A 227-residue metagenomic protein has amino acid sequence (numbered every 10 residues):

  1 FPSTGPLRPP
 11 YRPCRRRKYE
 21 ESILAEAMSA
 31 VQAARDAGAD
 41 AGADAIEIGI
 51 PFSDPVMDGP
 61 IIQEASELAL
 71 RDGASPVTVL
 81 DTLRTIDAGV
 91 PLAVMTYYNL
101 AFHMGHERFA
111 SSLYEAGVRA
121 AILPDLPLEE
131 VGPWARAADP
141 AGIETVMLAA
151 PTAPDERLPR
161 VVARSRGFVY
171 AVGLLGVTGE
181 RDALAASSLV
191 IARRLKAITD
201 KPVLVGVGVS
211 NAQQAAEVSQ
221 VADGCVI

Functional and structural regions predicted by a protein language model:
F1, Y11-G89, H103: Conserved N-terminal beta1-alpha1 strand-loop-helix module at the mouth
E21, I46-I48, L92-T96, A121-L123 (+4 more regions): Hydrophobic faces of well-ordered beta-strands that scaffold small-molecule active sites in alpha/beta enzyme cores
S22-A25, M95-H103, P127-L128, A149-A153 (+1 more regions): Glycine-rich beta-to-alpha transition loops that act as phosphate-gripper elements at the mouths of alpha/beta enzyme
A30-A37, A153-V162, V209-C225: Catalytic cores of alpha/beta
G42, L113-R119, D139-V146, A163-V169 (+1 more regions): Glycine-enriched alpha-helix->loop->beta-strand junction motifs that scaffold or abut catalytic
D44-P55, V118-I122, P127-E130, A171-G179 (+2 more regions): Glycine-rich phosphate-binding active-site loops on the catalytic face of alpha/beta enzymes
S53-I62, R71-T82, A101-E107, D125-P140 (+3 more regions): Active-site-adjacent beta->alpha loops and helix N-cap segments on the catalytic face of soluble alpha/beta enzymes
A171-L175, G179-G224: Active-site/ligand-binding-proximal alpha/beta "capping" segment
